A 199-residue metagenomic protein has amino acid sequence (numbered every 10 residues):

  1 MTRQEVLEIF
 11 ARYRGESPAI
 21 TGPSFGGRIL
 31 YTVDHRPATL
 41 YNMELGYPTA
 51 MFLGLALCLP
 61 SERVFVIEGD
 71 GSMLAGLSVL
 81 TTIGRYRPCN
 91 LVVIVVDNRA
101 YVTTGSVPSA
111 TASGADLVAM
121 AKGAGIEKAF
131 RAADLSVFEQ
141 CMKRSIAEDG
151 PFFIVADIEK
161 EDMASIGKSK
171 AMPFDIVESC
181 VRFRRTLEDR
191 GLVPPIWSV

Functional and structural regions predicted by a protein language model:
M1-E44: Active-site diphosphate/adenylate-binding microenvironment
R3-Q4, H35, E148-V199: Glycine/aspartate-rich loop-and-adjacent alpha/beta segment that forms the canonical ThDP
S17-A19, E62-V66, L91, E148-A156: Generic beta-sheet signal
P23-G26, N98-A100, D157-M163: Glycine-rich beta-alpha junction loops
R28-L30, T103-T104, Q140-C141, E161-G167: Short active-site-adjacent structural elements
R28-N98: Thiamine diphosphate
V96-V107: Long, charge-dense
P108-R144: Conserved thiamine diphosphate
